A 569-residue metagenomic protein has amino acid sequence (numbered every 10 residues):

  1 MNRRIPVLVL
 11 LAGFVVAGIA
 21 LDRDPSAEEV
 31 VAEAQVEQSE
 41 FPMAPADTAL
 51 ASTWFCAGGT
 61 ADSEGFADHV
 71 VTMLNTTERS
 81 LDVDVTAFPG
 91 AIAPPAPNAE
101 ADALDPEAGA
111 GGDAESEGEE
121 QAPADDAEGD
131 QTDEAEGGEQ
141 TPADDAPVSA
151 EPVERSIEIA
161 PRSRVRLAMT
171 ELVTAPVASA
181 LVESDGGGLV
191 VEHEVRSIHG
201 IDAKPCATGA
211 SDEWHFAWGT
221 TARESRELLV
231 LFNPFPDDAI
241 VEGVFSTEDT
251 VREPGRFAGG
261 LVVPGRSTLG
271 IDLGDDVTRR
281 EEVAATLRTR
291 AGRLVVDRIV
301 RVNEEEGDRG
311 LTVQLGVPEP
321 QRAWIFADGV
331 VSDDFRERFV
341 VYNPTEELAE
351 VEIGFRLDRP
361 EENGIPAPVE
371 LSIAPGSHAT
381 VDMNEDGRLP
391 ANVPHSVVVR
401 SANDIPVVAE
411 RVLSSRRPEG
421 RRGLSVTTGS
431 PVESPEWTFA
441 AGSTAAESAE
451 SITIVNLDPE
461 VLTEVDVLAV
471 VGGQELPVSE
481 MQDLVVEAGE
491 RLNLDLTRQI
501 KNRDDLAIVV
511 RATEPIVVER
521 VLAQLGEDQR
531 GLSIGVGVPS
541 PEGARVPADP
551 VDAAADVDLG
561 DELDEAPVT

Functional and structural regions predicted by a protein language model:
R3-D24, V83, V182, A285 (+5 more regions): Hydrophobic alpha-helical membrane segments, chiefly transmembrane helices and signal peptide h-regions, characterized
I5-G13, A17-T72, L189-P234, R293-T345 (+2 more regions): Conserved functional hotspot residues at active sites or interaction interfaces
A34-E37, D102, E107-G109, D144-A175 (+3 more regions): Intrinsically disordered, low-complexity Pro/Gly/Ser/Thr-rich segments with frequent PxxP/GP/PP motifs and embedded
H69, R79-D84, A178, G187-L189 (+12 more regions): Short beta-strand/loop motifs in extracellular/secreted proteins, especially within beta-sandwich accessory domains
L74-D102, P147-A150, D185, L231-R252 (+3 more regions): Short acidic, flexible loop segments centered on an aromatic residue
A99-D144: Long intrinsically disordered, low-complexity regions that are acidic and Ser/Thr-rich
I157-D202, D276-E306, D386-P418, I508-Q529: Hydrophobic, ordered structural segments
V263, T268-T289, V295, R301-E304 (+6 more regions): Extended non-catalytic domains of envelope/secretory-pathway proteins
